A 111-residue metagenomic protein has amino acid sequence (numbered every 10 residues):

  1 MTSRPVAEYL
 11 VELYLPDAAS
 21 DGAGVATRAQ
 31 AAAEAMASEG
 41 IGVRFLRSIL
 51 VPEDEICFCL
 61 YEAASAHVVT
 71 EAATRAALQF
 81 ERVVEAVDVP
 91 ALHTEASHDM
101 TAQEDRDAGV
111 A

Functional and structural regions predicted by a protein language model:
M1-S38, V89-A111: Short S/T/G/P-rich N-terminal loop/turn motif that feeds into the first structured element of a domain
A7, I41, Q79: Residue-level signal for beta-strand positions within conserved beta-sheet cores that form or flank
E8, I56-F58: Intrinsic-disorder/low-complexity, polar/charged segments enriched in Ser/Thr/Lys/Arg/Asp/Glu/Gln
E12, L46, V84: Residues in well-ordered beta-strands of folded domains
Y14, L60-E62: Short hydrophobic/aromatic beta-strand micro-patches that form the beta-sheet surface supporting nucleotide- or nucleic
A33-I56: Short, glycine- and small/hydrophobic-rich beta-strand elements in well-ordered beta-sheets
A63-V89: An amphipathic, aromatic/His-enriched active-site/gating alpha helix that lines ligand/cofactor pockets
